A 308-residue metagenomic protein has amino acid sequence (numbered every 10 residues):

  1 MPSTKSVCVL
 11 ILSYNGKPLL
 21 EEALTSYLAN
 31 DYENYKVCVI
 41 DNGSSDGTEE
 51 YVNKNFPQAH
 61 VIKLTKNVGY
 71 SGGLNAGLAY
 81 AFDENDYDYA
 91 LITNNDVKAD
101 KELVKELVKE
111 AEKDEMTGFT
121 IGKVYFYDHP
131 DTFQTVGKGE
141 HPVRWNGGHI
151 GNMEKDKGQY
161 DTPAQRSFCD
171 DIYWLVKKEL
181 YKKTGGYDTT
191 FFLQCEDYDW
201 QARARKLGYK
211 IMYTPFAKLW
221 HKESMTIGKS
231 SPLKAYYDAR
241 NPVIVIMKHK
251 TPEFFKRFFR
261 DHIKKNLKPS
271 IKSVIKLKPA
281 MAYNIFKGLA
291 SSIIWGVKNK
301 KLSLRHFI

Functional and structural regions predicted by a protein language model:
E21, D46-K54, K63, E102: Acidic helix N-cap motif at the loop->helix transition within catalytic regions of sugar-transfer enzymes
T25-N34: Short, acidic, metal-binding catalytic loop of nucleotide-sugar glycosyltransferases
L64-E84: Glycine-rich, basic loop-to-helix element that forms the pyrophosphate-binding segment of sugar-nucleotide handling
D86-K98: Short beta-strand-to-loop acidic/aromatic patch adjacent to the donor-nucleotide binding site
V97-T135, H141: Conserved donor NDP-sugar-binding/catalytic core segment of glycosyltransferases
H141-S167: Short, flexible, basic/aromatic active-site loop/helix in glycosyltransferases
S167-V176, L180-G186, T190-K218: A short, conserved alpha-helix in the catalytic core of glycosyltransferases
L233, Y237-N241, E253-I308: Non-catalytic, C-terminal membrane-associated alpha-helical segments of glycosyltransferases
